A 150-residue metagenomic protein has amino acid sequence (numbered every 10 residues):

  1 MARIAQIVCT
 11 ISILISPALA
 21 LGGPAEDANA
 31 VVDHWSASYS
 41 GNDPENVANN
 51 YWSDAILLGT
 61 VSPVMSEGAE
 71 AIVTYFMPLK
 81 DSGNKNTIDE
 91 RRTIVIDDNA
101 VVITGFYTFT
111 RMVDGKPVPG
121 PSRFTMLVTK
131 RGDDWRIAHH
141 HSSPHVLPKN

Functional and structural regions predicted by a protein language model:
M1-V8: Bacterial N-terminal signal peptides that target proteins for export
C9-N50, K149-N150: Short, low-complexity N-terminal intrinsically disordered segments enriched in polar/charged residues
A25-V31, G41-N99, V118-P119: A solvent-exposed, acidic/Ser-Thr-rich amphipathic alpha-helical stretch
S40, V95, F109-V113, V128: Beta-strand elements of well-folded, non-transmembrane domains
V61, R92, G105-Y107, H141: A mature extracytoplasmic/lumenal domain signature
N99-F109: A short hydrophobic beta-strand element
V113-K116, L147-N150: A short, polar/proline- and glycine-enriched secondary-structure boundary/capping micro-motif
P121-P148: Short beta-strand edge/turn micro-motifs at domain boundaries
